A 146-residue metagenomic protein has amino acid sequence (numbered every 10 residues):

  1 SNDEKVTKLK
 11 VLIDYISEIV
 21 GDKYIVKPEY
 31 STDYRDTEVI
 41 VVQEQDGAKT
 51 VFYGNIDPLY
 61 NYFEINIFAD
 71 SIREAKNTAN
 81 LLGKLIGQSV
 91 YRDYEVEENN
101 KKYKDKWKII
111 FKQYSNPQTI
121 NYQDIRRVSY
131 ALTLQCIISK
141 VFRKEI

Functional and structural regions predicted by a protein language model:
S1-N55, Y91-D105, I146: Small/polar-rich, solvent-exposed N-terminal microdomains that initiate assembly or binding
N2-Y15, A69-N80, I137-I146: Short N-terminal helix-initiation segments at or just after the protein's N-terminus
L12, I16, Y24-V26, I40-V42 (+5 more regions): Hydrophobic beta-strand residues in large extracellular and virion-surface proteins
A48-F52, S115-N121, F142-R143: A short, acidic/glycine-rich surface segment
I56-Y60, F68-E98: Extracellular/virion structural assembly segments
D57-A75, R126-K140: Oligomerization/assembly interface segments of phage tail-like spikes and tubes
G87-I137: Acidic-leaning, charged glycine-interspersed low-complexity segments
